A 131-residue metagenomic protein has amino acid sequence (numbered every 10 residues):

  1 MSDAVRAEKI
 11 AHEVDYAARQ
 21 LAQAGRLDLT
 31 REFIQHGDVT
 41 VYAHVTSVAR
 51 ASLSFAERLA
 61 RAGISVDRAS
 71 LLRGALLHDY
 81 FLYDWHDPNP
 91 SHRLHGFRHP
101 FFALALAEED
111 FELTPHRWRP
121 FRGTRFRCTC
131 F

Functional and structural regions predicted by a protein language model:
M1-F131: Metal-dependent phosphohydrolase cores
